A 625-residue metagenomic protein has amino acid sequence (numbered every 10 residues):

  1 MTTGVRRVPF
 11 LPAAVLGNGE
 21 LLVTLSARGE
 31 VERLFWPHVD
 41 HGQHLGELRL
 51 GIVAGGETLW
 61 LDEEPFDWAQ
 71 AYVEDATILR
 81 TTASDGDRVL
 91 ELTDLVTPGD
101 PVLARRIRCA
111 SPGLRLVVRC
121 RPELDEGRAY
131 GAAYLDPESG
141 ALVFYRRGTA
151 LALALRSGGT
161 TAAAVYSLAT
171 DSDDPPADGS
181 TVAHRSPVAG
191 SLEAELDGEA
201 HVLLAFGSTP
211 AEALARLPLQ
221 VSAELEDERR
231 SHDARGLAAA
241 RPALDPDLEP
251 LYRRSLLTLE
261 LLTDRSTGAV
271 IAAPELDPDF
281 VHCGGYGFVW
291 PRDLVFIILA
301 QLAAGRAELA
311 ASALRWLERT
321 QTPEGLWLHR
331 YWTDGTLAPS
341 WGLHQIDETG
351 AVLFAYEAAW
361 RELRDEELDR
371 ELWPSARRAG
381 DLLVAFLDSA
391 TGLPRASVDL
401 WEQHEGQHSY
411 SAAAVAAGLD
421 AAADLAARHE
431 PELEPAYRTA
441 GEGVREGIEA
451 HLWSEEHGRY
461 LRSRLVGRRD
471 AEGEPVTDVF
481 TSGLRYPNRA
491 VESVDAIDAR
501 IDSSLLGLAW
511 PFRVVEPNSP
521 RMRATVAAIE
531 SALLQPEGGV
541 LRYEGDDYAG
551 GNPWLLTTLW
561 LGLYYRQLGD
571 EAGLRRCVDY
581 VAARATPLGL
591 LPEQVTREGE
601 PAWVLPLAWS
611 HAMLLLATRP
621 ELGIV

Functional and structural regions predicted by a protein language model:
M1-P250, A303-A304: Terminal accessory carbohydrate-recognition/targeting modules of carbohydrate-active enzymes
T2-R49, I297, W332-T333, P339-A359 (+3 more regions): C-terminal capping/lid segments that line or modulate ligand- or cofactor-binding pockets
D67, A71-T77, R241-H282: Conserved oxyanion/phosphate-binding beta-strand-loop segments in alpha/beta enzyme cores
G148-L168, A243, L251, L343 (+2 more regions): Extended ligand-binding clefts on enzyme/binding-domain cores
G198, V221-E228, Y286-S389, A412 (+2 more regions): Aromatic-rich carbohydrate-recognition surfaces in CAZymes
P242-E249, T267, Q301-L314, A359-R377 (+4 more regions): Structural helix-adjacent loops and short alpha-helical linkers that scaffold large soluble proteins
T258-S266, R306-L328, L372-L393, A440-R459 (+3 more regions): Long, well-ordered core segments of solenoidal/helical folds
L276-C283, L328-H344, S389-Q407, G483-A490 (+1 more regions): Acidic/His metal-coordination segments adjacent to aromatic residues that form catalytic metal sites in metalloenzymes
